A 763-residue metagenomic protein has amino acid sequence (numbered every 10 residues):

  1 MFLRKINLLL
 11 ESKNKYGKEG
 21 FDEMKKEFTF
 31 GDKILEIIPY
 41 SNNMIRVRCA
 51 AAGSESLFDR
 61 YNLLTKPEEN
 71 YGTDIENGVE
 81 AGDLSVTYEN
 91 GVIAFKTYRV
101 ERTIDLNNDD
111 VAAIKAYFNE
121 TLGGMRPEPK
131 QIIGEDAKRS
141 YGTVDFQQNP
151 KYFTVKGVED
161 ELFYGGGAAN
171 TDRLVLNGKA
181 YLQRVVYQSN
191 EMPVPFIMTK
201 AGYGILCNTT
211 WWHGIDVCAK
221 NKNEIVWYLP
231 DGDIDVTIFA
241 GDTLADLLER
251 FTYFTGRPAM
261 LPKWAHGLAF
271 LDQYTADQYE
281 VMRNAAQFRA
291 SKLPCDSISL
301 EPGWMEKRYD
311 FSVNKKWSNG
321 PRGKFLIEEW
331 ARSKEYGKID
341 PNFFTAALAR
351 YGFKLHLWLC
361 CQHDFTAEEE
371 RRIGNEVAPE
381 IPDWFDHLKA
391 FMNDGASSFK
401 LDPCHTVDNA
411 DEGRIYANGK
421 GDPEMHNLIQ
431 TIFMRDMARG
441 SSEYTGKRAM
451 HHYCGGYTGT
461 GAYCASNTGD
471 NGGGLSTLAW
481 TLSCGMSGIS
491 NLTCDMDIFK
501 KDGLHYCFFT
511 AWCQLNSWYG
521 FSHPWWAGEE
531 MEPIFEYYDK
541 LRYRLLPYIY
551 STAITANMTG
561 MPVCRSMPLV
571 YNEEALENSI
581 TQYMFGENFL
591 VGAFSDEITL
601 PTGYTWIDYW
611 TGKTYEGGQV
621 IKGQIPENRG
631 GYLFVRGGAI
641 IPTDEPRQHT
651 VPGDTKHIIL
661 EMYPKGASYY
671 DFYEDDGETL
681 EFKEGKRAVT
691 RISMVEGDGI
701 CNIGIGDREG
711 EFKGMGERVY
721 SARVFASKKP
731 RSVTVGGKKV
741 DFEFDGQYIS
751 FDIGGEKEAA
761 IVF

Functional and structural regions predicted by a protein language model:
F2, E27-F30, P39, A50-G53 (+7 more regions): Catalytic and substrate-binding clefts that recognize carbohydrates or anionic sugar/phosphate headgroups
L8, S12-K25, F30-I38, N43-I45: N-terminal-proximal low-complexity accessory segments that begin disordered and transition into the first
D32-I34, N90-V92, E101, E191-P195 (+12 more regions): Extracellular structured ligand-interaction cores
I37, V47-C49, D83, L590-G592 (+1 more regions): Short, well-ordered beta-strand segments enriched in hydrophobic/aromatic residues
D59-G72, I607-N628, S732-G754: Solvent-exposed beta-strand/loop surfaces of large extracellular or lumenal domains
P294-D539, P568-N572, F585-E587: Aromatic- and carboxylate-enriched substrate-binding clefts and catalytic-loop regions of carbohydrate-active enzymes
R439-G440, G446-A449, T458-N467, M486-S490 (+3 more regions): Catalytic core of carbohydrate-active enzymes
G754-F763: Surface-exposed interaction regions enriched in Ser/Thr/Asp/Glu that occur as long low-complexity tracts or repetitive
